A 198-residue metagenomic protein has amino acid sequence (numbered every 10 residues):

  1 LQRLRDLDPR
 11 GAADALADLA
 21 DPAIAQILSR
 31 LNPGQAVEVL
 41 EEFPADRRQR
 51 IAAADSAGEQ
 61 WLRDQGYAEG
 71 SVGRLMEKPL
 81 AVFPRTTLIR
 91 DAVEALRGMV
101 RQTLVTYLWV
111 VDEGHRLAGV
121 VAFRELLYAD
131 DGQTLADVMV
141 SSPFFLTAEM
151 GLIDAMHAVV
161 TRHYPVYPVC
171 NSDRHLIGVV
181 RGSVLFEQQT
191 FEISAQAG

Functional and structural regions predicted by a protein language model:
L1-G198: Hydrophobic packing positions in regular secondary-structure scaffolds
